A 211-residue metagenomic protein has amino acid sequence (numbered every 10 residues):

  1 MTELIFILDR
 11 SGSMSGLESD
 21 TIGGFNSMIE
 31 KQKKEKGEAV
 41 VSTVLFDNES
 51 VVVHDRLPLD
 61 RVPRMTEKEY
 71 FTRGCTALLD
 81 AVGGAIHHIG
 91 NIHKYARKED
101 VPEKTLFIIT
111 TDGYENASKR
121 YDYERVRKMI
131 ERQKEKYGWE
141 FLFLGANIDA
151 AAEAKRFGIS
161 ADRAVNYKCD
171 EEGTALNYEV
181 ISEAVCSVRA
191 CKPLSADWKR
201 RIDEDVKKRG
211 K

Functional and structural regions predicted by a protein language model:
M1-K211: Acidic, low-complexity intrinsically disordered regions
